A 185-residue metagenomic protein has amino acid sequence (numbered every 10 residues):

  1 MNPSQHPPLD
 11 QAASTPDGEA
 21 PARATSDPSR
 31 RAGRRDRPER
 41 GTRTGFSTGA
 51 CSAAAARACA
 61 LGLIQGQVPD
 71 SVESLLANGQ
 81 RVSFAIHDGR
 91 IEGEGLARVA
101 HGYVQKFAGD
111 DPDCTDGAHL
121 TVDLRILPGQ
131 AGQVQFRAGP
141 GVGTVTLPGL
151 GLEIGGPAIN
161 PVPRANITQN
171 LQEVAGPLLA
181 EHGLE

Functional and structural regions predicted by a protein language model:
N2-E185: Generic N-terminal targeting/processing segments that precede catalytic cores or assembly contacts
